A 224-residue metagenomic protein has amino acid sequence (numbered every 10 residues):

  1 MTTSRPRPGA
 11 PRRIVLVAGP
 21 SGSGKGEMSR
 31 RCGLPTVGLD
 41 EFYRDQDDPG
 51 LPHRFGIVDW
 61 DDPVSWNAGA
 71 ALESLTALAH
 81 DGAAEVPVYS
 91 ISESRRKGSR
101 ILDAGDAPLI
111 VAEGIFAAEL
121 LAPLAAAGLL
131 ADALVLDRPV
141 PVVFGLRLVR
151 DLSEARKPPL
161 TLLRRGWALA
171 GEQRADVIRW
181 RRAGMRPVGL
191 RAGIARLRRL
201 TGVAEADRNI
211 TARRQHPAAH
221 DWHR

Functional and structural regions predicted by a protein language model:
M1-P8, G105-D106, A168-R224: NTP-dependent small-molecule kinase module
G9-I14: Pre-Walker A (Motif I) flank of P-loop NTPase domains
V17: Hydrophobic anchor at the beta1->P-loop junction of P-loop NTPases
S21: The conserved Walker
K25: Conserved lysine of the Walker
M28: Hydrophobic positions on the alpha1 helix immediately C-terminal to the Walker A/P-loop
P35-R95: Conserved nucleotide-sensing/catalytic segment adjacent to the nucleotide-binding pocket in NTP-handling enzymes
G98-R156: ATP-dependent NMP and nucleoside kinases share a basic, alpha-helical "lid"
